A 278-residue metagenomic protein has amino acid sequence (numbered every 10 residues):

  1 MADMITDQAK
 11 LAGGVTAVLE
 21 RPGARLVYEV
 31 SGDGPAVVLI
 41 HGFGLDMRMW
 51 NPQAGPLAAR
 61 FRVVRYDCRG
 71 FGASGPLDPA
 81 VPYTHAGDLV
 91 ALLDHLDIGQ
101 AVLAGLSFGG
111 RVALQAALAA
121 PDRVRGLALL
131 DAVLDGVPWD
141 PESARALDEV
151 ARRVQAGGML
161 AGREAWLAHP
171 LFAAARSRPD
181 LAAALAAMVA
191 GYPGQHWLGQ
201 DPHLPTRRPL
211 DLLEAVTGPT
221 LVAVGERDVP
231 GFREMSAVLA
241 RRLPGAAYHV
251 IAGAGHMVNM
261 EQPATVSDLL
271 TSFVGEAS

Functional and structural regions predicted by a protein language model:
M1-V37, R60-F61, T271-S278: Alpha/beta-hydrolase fold catalytic core
P22-P76: Conserved HGGG/HGGXW glycine-rich cap/lid loop of the alpha/beta-hydrolase fold
T84-A101: Conserved acidic catalytic loop of the alpha/beta-hydrolase fold
G105, G109, A113: Gly/Ala-rich beta-loop-alpha elbow adjacent to hydrolase catalytic centers
L114-A119, R125-Q155: Flexible "cap/lid" loop of the alpha/beta hydrolase fold
P138, E142, A156-L212: Conserved alpha/beta-hydrolase catalytic His-Asp/Glu region
G194-R241, V250: Conserved serine/cysteine hydrolase catalytic core
A246-S278: Catalytic active-site module of serine/aspartate enzymes centered on a nucleophile-bearing elbow/loop
